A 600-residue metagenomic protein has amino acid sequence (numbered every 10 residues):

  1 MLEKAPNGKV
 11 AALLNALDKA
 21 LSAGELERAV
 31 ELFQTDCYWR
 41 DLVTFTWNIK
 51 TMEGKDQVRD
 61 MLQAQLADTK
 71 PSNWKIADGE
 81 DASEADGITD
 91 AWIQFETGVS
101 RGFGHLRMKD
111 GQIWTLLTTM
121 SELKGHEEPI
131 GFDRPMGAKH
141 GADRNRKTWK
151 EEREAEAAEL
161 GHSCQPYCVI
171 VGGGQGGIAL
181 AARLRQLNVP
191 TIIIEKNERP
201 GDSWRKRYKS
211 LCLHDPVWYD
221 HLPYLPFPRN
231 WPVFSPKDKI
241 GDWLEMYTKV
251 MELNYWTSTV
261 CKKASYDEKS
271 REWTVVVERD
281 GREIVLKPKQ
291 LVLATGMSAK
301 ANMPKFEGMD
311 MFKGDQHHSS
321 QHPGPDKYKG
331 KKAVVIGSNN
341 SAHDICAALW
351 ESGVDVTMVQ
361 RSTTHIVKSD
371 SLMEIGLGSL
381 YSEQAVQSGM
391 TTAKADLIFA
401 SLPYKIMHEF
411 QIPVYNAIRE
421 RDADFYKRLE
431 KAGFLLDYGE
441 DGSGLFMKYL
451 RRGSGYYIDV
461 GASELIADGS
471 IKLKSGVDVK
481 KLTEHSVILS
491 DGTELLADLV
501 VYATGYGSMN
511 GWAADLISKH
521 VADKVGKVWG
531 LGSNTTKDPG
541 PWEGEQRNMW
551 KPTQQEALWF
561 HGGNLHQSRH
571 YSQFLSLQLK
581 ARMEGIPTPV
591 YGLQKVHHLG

Functional and structural regions predicted by a protein language model:
M1-T35, R153-Q165: Short, low-complexity N-terminal intrinsically disordered segments enriched in polar/charged residues
K19, A23-A85: A solvent-exposed, acidic/Ser-Thr-rich amphipathic alpha-helical stretch
W92-Q94, G98-E156: Short beta-strand edge/turn micro-motifs at domain boundaries
H140-P166, H317-G330: A short, basic/flexible loop-to-alpha-helix module at the beginning of a structural domain
A158-I193, N340-W350: N-terminal Rossmann-like FAD-binding beta1-loop-alpha1 element of flavoenzymes
P166, V189, I194-K196, K237-N340 (+4 more regions): Flavin (primarily FAD) cofactor-binding/catalytic cores of flavoenzymes
G176, E198-R199, S341, T364: Conserved Rossmann-like nucleotide-cofactor binding loop
R205-D242, T363-L436: Glycine-rich active-site loop/strand segments that organize a redox cofactor
